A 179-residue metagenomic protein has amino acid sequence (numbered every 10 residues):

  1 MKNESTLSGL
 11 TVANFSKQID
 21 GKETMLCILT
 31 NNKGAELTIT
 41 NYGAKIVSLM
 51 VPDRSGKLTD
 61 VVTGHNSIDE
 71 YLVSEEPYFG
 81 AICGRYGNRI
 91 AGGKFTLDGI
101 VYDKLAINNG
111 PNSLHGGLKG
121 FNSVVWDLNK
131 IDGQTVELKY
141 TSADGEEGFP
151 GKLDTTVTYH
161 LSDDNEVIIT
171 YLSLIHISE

Functional and structural regions predicted by a protein language model:
S5-L26, T30-N32, L105-D164: Extended, loop-rich substrate-binding clefts of extracytoplasmic carbohydrate-active enzymes
A13-D69, G87, A91-I107, T170: Beta-strand-rich N-terminal accessory domains
G56-G80, Y102-L128: Glycine-rich, pocket-lining loop/helix-strand segments that form or immediately flank
P77-R85, E147-F149: Aromatic/His-enriched, Gly/Pro-containing loop or helix-boundary segments that lie immediately adjacent to catalytic
G84-R89, K94-L97, D127-I131, Y159: Short, charge-rich binding segments
V157, V167-S173: Conserved kinase catalytic-core segment
I175-E179: Conserved small/polar residues in nucleotide/adenosyl-binding loops
